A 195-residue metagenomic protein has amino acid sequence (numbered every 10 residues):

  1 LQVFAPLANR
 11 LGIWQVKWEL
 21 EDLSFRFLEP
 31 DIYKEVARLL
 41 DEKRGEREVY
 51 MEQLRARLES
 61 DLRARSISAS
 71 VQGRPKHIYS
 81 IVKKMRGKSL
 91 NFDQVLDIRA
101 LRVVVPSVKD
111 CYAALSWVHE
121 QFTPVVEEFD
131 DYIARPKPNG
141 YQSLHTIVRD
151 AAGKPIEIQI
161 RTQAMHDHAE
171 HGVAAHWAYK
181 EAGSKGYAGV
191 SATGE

Functional and structural regions predicted by a protein language model:
L1-E195: Nucleic-acid processing machinery
